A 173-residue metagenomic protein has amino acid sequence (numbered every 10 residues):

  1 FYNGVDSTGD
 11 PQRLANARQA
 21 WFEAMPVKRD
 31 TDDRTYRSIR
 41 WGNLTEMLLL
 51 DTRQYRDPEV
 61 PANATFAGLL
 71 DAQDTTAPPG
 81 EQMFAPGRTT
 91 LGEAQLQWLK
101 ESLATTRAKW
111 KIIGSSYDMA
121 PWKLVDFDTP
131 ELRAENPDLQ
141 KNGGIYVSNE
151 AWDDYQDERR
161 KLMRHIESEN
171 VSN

Functional and structural regions predicted by a protein language model:
F1-N173: Long, structured stretches of catalytic cores involved in phosphate-ester chemistry, encompassing
